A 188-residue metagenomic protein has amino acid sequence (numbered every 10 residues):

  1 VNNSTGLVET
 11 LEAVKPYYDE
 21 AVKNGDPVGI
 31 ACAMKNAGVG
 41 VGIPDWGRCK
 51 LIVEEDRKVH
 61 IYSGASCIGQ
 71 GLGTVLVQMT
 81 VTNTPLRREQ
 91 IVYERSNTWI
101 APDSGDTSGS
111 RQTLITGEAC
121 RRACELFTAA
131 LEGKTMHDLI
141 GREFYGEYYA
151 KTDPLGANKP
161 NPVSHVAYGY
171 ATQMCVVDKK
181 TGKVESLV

Functional and structural regions predicted by a protein language model:
V1-T84, S96-V188: Cofactor-centric catalytic regions
R87-V92: Short acidic capping loops at alpha-helix termini that bridge into adjacent secondary structure
